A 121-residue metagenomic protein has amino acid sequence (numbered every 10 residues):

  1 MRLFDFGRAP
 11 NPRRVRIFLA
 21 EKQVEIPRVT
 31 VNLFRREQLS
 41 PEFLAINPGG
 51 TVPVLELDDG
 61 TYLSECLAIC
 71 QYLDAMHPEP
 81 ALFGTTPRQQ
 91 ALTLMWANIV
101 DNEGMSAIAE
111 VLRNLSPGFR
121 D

Functional and structural regions predicted by a protein language model:
M1-D121: GST-like domain detector, emphasizing the conserved glutathione-binding G-site in the N-terminal thioredoxin-like
